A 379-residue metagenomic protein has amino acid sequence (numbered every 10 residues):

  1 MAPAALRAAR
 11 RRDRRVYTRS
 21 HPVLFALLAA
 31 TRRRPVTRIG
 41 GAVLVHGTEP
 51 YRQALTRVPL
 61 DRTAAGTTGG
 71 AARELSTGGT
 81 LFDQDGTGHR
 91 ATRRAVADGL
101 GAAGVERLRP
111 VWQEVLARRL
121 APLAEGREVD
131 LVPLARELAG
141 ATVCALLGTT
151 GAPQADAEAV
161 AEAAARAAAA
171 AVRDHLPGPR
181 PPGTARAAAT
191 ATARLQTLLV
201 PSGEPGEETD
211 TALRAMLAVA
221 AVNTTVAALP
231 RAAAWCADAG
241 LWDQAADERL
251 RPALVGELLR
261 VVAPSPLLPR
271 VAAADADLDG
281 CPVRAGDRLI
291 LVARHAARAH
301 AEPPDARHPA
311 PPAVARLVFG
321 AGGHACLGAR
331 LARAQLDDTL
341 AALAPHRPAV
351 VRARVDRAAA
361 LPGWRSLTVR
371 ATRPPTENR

Functional and structural regions predicted by a protein language model:
M1-R379: Cytochrome P450
